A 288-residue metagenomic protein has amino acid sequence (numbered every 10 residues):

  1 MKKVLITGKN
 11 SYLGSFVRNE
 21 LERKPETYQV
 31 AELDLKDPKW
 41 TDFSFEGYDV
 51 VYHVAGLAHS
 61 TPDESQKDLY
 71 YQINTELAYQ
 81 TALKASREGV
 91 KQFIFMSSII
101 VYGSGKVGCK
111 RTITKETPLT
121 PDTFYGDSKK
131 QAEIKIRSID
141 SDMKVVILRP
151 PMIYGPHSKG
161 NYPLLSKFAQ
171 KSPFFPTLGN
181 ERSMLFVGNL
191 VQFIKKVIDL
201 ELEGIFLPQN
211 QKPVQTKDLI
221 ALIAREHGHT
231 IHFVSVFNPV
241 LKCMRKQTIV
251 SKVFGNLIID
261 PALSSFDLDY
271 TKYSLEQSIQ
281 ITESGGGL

Functional and structural regions predicted by a protein language model:
K3-E22: N-terminal Rossmann NAD(P)H-binding glycine-rich loop of SDR-like oxidoreductase domains
D37-Q80, K84, Y102-S104: NAD(P)H-binding glycine-rich loop region in Rossmannoid oxidoreductase-like domains and their noncatalytic homologs
D63, L164-L185, N189, Q209: A conserved pocket-lining segment of Rossmann-fold NAD(P)-dependent short-chain dehydrogenase/reductase
L69-L77, T123, D127-S128, L185: Glycine-rich NAD(P)-binding loop of the Rossmann-fold in SDR/ketoreductase-type enzymes
Q80-F124, V146: Conserved Rossmann-fold NAD(P)-dependent oxidoreductase catalytic core, especially the SDR/UDP-sugar
T120-V146: Active-site Tyr-X1-5-Lys
K130, D142, I153-L164, K196-F206 (+2 more regions): Glycine/proline-rich active-site loop of Rossmann-fold NAD(P)-dependent oxidoreductases
F193-V250, I279-L288: Mid/C-terminal beta-alpha module of Rossmann-like enzyme folds, strongest in SDR-family dehydrogenases/epimerases
